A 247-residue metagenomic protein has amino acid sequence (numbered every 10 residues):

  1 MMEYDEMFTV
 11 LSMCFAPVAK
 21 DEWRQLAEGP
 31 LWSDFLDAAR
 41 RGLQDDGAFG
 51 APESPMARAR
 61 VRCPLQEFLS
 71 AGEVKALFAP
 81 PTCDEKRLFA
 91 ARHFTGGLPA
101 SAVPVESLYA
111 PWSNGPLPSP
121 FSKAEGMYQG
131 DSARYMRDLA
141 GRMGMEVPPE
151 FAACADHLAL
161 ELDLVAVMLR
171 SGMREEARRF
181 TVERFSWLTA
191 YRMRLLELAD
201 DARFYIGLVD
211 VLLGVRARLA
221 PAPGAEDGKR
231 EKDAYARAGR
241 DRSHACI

Functional and structural regions predicted by a protein language model:
M1-I247: Surface/interface-facing alpha-helical segments and adjacent flexible terminal/loop regions used for partner/assembly
